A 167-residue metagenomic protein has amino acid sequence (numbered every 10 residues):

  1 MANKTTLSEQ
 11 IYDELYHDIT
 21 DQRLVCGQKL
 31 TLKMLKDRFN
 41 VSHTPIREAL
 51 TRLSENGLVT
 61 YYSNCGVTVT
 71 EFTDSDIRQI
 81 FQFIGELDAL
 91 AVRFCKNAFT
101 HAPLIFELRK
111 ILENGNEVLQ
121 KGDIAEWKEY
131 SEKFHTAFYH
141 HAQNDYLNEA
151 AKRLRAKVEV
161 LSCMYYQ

Functional and structural regions predicted by a protein language model:
M1-N97, Y146: Short linear motifs at protein or domain termini
L24, P45, S54, A156-Q167: Proteins with a high burden of low-complexity, intrinsically disordered sequence enriched in S/T/G/P/A and R, requiring
K33, D37, L53, N64 (+6 more regions): Residue-level signal for alpha-helical context at structural boundaries
D74-R78, C95-H101, V118-D123, C163-Q167: A ubiquitous short alpha-helical element
A102-C163: Conserved amphipathic alpha-helical segments that form helical-bundle/coiled-coil interaction surfaces
